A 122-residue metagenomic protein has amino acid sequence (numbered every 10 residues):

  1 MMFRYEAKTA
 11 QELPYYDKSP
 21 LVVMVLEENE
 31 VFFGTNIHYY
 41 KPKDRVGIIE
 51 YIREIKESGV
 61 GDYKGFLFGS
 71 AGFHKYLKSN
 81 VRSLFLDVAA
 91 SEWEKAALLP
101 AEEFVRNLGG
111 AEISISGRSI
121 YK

Functional and structural regions predicted by a protein language model:
M1-Y15: Short coil-to-beta transition motif at edge beta-strands of beta-rich domains
Q11-I52: Basic/aromatic-rich interaction segments and small domains that mediate binding to polyanionic partners
N36-K122: Intrinsically disordered, low-complexity, charged/polar segments
